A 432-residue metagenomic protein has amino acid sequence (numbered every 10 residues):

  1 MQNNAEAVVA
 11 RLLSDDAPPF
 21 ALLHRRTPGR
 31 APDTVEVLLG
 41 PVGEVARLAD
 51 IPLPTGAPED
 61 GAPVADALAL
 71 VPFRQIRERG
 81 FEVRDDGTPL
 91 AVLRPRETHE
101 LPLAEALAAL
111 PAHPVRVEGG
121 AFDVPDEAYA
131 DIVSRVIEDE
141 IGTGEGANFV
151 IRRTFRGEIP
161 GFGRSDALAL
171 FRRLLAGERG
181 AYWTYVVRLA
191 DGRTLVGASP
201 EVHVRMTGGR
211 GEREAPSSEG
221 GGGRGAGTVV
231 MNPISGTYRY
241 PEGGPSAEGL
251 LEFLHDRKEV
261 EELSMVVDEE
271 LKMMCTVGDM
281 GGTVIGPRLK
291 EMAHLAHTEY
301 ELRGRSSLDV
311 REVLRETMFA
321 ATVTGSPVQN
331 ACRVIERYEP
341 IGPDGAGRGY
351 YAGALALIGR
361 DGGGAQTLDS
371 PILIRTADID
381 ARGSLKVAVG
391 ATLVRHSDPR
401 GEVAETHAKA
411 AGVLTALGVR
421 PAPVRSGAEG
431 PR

Functional and structural regions predicted by a protein language model:
M1-A46: Short Lys/Arg-enriched alpha/beta "domain-start" segment
L12-D15, L174-G180, I335-G342: Soluble sensory domains of the PAS superfamily and closely related sensory modules
P18-R26, A147, A181-R188: A short, Trp-centered hydrophobic/proline-enriched beta-strand micro-motif
R25-G29, P41-S165, E212, D256-E261 (+4 more regions): Non-catalytic accessory segments adjacent to catalytic cores
A31-P32, R153-E261, T276, G349 (+1 more regions): An anion-binding catalytic pocket shared by soluble metabolic enzymes
E97-G120, E212-G220, P245-I341, T415-P431: Contiguous alpha-helical scaffold segments within structured protein domains that host functional hotspots
G144, V204, A331: Residue-level signal for inorganic ion chemistry
G304-G427: Conserved hydrophobic core element of enzyme catalytic domains
